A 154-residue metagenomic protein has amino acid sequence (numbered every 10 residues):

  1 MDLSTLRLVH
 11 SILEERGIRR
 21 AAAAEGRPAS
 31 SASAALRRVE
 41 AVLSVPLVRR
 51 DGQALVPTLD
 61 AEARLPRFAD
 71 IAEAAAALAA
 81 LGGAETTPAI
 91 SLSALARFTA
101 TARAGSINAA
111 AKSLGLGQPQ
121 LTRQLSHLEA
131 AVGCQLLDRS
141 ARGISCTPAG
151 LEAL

Functional and structural regions predicted by a protein language model:
M1-H10, E15, E62, E85-T99 (+2 more regions): Short alpha-helical elements of helix-turn-helix
V9, A21-A22, T58, F98 (+2 more regions): Hydrophobic two-helix hairpin corresponding to the core of helix-turn-helix DNA-binding domains
I12-G26, T101-S113: Short helix-boundary/capping micro-motifs
V42, R64-T86, A131, A153: Alpha-helical linker/hinge and terminal dimerization helices associated with HTH transcriptional regulators
L47-A72, R139-L154: Basic, amphipathic "hinge/linker" alpha-helix immediately C-terminal to the N-terminal HTH DNA-binding motif
A54-L55, A75-S93, G143-I144: Short helix-loop hinge/linker segments at domain boundaries
